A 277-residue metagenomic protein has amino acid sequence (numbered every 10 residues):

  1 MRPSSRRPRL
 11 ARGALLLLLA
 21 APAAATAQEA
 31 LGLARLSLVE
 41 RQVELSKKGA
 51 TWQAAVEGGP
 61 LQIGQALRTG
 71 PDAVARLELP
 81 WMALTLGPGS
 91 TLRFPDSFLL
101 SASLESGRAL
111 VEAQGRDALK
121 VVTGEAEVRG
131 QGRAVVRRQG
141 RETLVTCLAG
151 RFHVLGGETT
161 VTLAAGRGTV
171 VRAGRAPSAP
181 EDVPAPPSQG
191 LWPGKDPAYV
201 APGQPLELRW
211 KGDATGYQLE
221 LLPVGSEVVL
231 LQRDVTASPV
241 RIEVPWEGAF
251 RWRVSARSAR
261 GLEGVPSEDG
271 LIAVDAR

Functional and structural regions predicted by a protein language model:
A27-D196: Flexible, surface-exposed loop/linker segments and immediately adjacent secondary-structure boundaries
Q204-L208: Structural beta-strand segments of beta-rich domains
K211-G216: Short proline/glycine-enriched turn/loop motifs at strand-loop junctions of beta-rich domains
L231-T236: Short beta-strand segments within Ig-like beta-sandwich modules, predominantly Fibronectin type-III
S238-V240: Short strand-edge motifs at loop-to-beta-strand transitions and within beta-strands of extracellular beta-rich domains
I242-A249: Surface-exposed, short loops/turns at beta-strand junctions within beta-sandwich domains
G261-I272: Extracellular fibronectin type III
